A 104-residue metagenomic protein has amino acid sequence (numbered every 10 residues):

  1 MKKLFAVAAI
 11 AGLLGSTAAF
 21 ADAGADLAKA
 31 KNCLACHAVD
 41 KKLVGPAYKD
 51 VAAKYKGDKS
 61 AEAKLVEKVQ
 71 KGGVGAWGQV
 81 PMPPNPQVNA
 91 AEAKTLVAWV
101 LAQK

Functional and structural regions predicted by a protein language model:
L4-L13: Sec-dependent N-terminal signal peptides
S16-A21: Sec/Tat signal peptide C-region and signal peptidase I cleavage site
A25-L27: Immediate flanking context of iron-sulfur cluster ligation sites
K31-V39, L96: The canonical Cys-X-X-Cys-His
V44-Y55, E67-V97: Axial heme c-ligation environment in periplasmic c-type cytochrome domains
